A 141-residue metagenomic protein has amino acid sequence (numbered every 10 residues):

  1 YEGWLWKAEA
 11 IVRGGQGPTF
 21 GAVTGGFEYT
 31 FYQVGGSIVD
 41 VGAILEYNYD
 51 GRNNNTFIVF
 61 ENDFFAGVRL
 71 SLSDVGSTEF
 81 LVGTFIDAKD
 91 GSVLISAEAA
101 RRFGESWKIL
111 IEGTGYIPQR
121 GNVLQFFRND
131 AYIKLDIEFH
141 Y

Functional and structural regions predicted by a protein language model:
Y1-G21: Long, internal scaffold/assembly segments composed of regular secondary structure
E2, E28-V34, R69-S73, A100-R102 (+1 more regions): Structural signature of outer-membrane beta-barrel channels/translocons
E2, T19-V23, V39, I58-F64 (+2 more regions): Residues that define the transmembrane beta-barrel architecture of outer-membrane proteins
G3-K7, V34-V41, D74-F80, S106-I111: Repeated loop/turn-to-beta-strand initiation elements of outer-membrane beta-barrel proteins
A8, V41-L45, V68, F80-V82 (+3 more regions): Membrane-embedded beta-strand positions of outer-membrane beta-barrel proteins
V12-G14, F31, Y47-N53, L70-L72 (+3 more regions): Transmembrane beta-strands of outer-membrane beta-barrel pores
P18-A22, N53-V59, V82, V93-E98 (+1 more regions): Outer-membrane beta-barrel translocator domains and adjoining extracellular loop/strand segments of Gram-negative
F27, R128-Y141: Outer-membrane beta-barrel "beta-signal"
